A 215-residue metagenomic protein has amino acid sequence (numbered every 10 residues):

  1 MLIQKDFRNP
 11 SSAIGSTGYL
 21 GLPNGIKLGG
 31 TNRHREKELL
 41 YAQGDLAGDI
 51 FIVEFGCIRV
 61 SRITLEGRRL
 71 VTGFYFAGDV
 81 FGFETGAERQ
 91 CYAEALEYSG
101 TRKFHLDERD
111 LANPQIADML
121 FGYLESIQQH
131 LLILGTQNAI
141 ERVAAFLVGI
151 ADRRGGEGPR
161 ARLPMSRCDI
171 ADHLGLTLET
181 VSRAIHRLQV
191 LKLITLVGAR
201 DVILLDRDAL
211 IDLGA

Functional and structural regions predicted by a protein language model:
M1-E36, G78-F81, G86: Cyclic nucleotide-binding regulatory module and flanking cytosolic helices
L2-G15, T85, E108, A112 (+4 more regions): Short, well-structured alpha-helical patches and their helix-loop capping segments that border functional surfaces
K27, L46-G48, T64-G67, Y75 (+7 more regions): Hydrophobic/basic alpha-helical segments enriched in Actinobacteria
R33, E38-E97: Cyclic nucleotide-binding regulatory domains
R59, G100-R102, I203: General beta-strand recognition
V71-E125, Q129: Cyclic-nucleotide recognition modules
P114-L178: Polybasic "coupling" helices that flank or enter modular domains
D152-A215: Phosphate-/nucleic-acid-contacting segments
